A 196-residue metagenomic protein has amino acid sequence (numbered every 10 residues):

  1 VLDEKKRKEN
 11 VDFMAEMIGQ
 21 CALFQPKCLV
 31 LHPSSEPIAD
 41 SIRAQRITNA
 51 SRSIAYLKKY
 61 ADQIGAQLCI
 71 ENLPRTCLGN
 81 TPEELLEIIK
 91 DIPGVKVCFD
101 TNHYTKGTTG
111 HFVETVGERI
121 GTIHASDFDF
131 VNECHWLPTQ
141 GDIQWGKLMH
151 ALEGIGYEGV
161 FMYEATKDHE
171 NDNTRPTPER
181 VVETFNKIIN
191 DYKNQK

Functional and structural regions predicted by a protein language model:
V1-K96, K106: Active-site acidic/histidine proton-transfer and metal-coordination neighborhood in alpha/beta enzyme cores
G19, K27, S51, A55 (+3 more regions): Histidine-acidic metal/acid-base catalytic patches
